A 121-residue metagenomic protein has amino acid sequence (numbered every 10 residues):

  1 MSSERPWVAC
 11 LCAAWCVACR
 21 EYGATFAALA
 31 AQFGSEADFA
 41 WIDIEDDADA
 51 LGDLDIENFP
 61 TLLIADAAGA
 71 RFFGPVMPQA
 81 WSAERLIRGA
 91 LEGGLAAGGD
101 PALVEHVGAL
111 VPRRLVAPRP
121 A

Functional and structural regions predicted by a protein language model:
S2-C16: Short active-site neighborhood of thiol/selenol oxidoreductases, capturing the structured segment around
L11, A30, G34-A50, I56-N58: Thiol-based oxidoreductase modules, predominantly thioredoxin-like and allied folds used for disulfide exchange
C16-C19, L62: The canonical Cys-X-X-Cys-His
V17, D46, P78: Short alpha-helical
R20-F33: Typically the conserved alpha-helix immediately C-terminal to a functionally engaged Cys/Sec in thioredoxin-like
L63-V107: Non-catalytic, surface beta->alpha helical segment in thiol-disulfide oxidoreductase systems
P101-A121: Charged phosphate-binding loop/patch that engages nucleotide di/tri-phosphates or the phosphate backbone of nucleic
